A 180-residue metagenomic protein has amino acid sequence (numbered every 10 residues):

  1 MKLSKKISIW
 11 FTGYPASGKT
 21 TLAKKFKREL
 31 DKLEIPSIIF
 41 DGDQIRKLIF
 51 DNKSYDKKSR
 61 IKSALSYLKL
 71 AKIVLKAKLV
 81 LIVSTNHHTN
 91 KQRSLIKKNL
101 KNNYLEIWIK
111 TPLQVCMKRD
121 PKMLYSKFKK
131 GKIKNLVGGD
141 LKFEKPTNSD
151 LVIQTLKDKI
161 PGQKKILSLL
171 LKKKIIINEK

Functional and structural regions predicted by a protein language model:
M1-S8: Extreme N-terminal, non-catalytic leader segments that precede Walker-type/kinase nucleotide-binding cores
F11: Hydrophobic anchor at the beta1->P-loop junction of P-loop NTPases
P15: The conserved Walker
K19: Conserved lysine of the Walker
A23-K72: Conserved substrate/cofactor phosphate-moiety recognition/catalytic segment in nucleotide-dependent phosphotransferases
K32, I39, Y104-W108, D150-V152: Conserved beta-strand scaffold positions in the cores of enzyme catalytic domains, especially in NTP/NDP-utilizing
L48, K58-E106, Y125-F128, N135-L136: Glycine-rich phosphate-binding loop used to anchor ATP phosphates in small-molecule kinases, encompassing both
K110-L113, K118-K165, K172-K180: Small-molecule kinase domains that catalyze NTP-dependent phosphoryl transfer to phosphate-bearing small molecules
